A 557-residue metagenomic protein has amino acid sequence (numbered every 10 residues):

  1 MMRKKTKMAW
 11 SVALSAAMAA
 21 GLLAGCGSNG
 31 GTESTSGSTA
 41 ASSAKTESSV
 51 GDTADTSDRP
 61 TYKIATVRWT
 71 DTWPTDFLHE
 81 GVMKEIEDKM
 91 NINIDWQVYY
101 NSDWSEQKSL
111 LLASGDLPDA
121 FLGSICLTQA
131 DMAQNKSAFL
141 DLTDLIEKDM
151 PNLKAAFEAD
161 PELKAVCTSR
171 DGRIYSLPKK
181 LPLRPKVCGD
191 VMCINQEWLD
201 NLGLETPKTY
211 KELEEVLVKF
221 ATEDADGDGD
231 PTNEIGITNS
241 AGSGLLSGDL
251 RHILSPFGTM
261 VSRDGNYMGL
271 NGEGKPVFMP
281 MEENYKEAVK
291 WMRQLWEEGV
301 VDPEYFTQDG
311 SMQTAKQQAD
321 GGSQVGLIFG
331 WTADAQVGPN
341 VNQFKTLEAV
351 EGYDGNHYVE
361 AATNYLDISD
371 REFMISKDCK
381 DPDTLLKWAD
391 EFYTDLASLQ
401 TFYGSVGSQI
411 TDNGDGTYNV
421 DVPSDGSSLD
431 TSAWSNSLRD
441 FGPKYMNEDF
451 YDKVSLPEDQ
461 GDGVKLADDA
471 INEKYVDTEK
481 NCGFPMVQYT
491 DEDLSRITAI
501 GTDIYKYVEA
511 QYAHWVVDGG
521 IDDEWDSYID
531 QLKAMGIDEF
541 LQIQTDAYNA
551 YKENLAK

Functional and structural regions predicted by a protein language model:
M2-A13: Bacterial N-terminal signal peptides that target proteins for export
S11, A24-E212, Y267-M268, P276-F278 (+2 more regions): Conserved N-terminal structural module of periplasmic/extracytoplasmic solute-binding proteins
A19-L23: Bacterial Sec-type N-terminal signal peptides, specifically the leucine/valine-rich hydrophobic h-region
D58-Y62, M90-I94, G115-D119, S137-L140 (+6 more regions): Loop/turn elements at helix/coil->beta-strand transitions in domains of secreted/extracellular proteins
S105-L117, K136, E215-F220, M312-V325: Short helices/loops that flank or line small-molecule/ion binding pockets
D131, G242-Y267, K290-D449: Extracytoplasmic/periplasmic substrate-binding proteins
R170-G248, M268-D320, F373-Y403, S408-D412 (+2 more regions): Helix-loop-helix "hinge/cap" segment bordering the ligand-binding cleft or interdomain interface
K387, E391, D395-H514, G519: Conserved small-residue motifs centered on glycine
